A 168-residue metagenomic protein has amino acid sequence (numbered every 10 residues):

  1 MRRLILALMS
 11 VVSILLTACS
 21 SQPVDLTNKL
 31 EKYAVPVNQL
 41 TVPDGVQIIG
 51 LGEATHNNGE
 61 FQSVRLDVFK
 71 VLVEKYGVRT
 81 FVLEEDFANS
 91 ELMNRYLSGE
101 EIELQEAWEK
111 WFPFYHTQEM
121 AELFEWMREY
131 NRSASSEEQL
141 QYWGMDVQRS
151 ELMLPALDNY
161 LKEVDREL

Functional and structural regions predicted by a protein language model:
R2-S10: Sec-dependent signal peptide recognition, specifically the positively charged N-region followed immediately by
C19-L168: Structured catalytic-domain cores with a bias toward divalent-metal coordination
